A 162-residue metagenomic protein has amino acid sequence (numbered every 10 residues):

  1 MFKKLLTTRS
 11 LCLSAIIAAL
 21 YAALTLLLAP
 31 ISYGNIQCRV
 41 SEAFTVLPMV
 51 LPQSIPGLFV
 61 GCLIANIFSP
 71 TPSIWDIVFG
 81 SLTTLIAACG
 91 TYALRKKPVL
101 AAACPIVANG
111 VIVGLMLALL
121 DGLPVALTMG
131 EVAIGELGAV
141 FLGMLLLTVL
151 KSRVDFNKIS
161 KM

Functional and structural regions predicted by a protein language model:
M1-F2, G130: N-terminal hydrophobic targeting segments
F2-V50: Hydrophobic transmembrane alpha-helices
S10-A15, Q53, G57, D76 (+2 more regions): Small-residue packing motifs within transmembrane alpha-helices
P30-N35, L63, I67-M162: Membrane-embedded alpha-helical hairpins and interfacial helices in multi-pass inner-membrane proteins
E42, S54-P56, L100, L127: Residue-level recognition of membrane-helix boundary sites in multi-pass small-molecule transporters
L47-F68: Membrane-helix boundary elements
